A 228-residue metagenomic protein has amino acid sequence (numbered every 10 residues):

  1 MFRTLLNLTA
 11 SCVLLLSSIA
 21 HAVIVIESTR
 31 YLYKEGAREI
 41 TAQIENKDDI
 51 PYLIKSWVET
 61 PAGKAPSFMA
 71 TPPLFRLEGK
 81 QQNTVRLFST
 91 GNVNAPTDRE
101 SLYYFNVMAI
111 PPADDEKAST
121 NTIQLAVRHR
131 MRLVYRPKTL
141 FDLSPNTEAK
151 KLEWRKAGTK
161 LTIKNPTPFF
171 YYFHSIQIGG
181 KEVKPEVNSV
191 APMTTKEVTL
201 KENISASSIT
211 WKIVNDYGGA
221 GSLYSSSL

Functional and structural regions predicted by a protein language model:
M1-C12: Bacterial N-terminal signal peptides that target proteins for export
S17-I19: N-terminal signal peptide c-region/cleavage motif recognized by signal peptidases
A22-Q43, S144-E153, V187: Beta-sheet-dominated interaction scaffolds and their linkers
I40-N46, L87, Y103-M108, K160-N165: Buried hydrophobic-core signal for structured, non-transmembrane domains
K47-K64, P166-V183: Short acidic, flexible loop segments centered on an aromatic residue
A65-N94, K181-A206: Intrinsically disordered, low-complexity Pro/Gly/Ser/Thr-rich segments with frequent PxxP/GP/PP motifs and embedded
N92-L140, A206-L228: Terminal connector regions
Y172, Q177-L228: Structured core of small recognition/catalytic domains
